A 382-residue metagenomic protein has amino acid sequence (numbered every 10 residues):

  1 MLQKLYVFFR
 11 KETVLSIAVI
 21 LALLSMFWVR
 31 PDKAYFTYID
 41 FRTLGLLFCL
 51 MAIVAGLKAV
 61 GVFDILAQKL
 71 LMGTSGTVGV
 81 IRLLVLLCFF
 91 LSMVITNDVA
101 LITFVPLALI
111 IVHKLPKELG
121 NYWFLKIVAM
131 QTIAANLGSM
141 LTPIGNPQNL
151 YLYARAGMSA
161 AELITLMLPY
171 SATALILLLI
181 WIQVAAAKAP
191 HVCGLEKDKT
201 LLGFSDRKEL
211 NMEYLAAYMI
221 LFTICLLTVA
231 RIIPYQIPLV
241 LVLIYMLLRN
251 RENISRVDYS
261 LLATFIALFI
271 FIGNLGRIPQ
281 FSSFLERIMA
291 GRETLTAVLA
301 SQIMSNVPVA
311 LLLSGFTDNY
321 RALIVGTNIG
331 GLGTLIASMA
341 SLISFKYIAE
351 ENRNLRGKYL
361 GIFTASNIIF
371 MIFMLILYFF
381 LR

Functional and structural regions predicted by a protein language model:
M1-I17, G76-T77, R207-A217, G361: N-terminal membrane topogenic signal
L2, L125, A161-R207, L342-R382: Juxtamembrane and boundary regions of transmembrane helices in multi-pass small-molecule transporters and channels
Q3-A34, L46-G61, A185-K188, I224-E252 (+2 more regions): Structural signal for alpha-helical transmembrane segments and their membrane-water exit/capping regions in multi-pass
L5-K11, K33-T43, A160-Y170, K208-L210 (+4 more regions): Interfacial loop-to-helix junctions that mark the boundaries of transmembrane helices in multi-pass membrane
Y38, V60, D64-K69, Y218-D318: Transmembrane helical segments that form the transport core of multi-pass membrane transport proteins
F41-T43, M72-L86, L115-I127, M212-A216 (+2 more regions): Membrane-interfacial loop-to-helix junctions in multi-pass transporters
V78-L83, P116-M130, M158-L168, N319-G331 (+1 more regions): Membrane-interface alpha-helices at helix entry/exit sites of multi-pass transporters
F90-M140, Y151, L311-I324, R353-L355 (+2 more regions): Hydrophobic transmembrane alpha-helices that form the pore/transport pathway of multi-pass ion and small-solute
